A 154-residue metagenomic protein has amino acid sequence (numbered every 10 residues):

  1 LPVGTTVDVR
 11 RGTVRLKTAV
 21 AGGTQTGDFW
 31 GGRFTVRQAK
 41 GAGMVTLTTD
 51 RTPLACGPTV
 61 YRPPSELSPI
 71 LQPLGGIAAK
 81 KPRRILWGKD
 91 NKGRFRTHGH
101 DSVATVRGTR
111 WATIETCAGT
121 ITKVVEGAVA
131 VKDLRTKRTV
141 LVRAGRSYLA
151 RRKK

Functional and structural regions predicted by a protein language model:
L1-K154: Flexible, surface-exposed loop/linker segments and immediately adjacent secondary-structure boundaries
